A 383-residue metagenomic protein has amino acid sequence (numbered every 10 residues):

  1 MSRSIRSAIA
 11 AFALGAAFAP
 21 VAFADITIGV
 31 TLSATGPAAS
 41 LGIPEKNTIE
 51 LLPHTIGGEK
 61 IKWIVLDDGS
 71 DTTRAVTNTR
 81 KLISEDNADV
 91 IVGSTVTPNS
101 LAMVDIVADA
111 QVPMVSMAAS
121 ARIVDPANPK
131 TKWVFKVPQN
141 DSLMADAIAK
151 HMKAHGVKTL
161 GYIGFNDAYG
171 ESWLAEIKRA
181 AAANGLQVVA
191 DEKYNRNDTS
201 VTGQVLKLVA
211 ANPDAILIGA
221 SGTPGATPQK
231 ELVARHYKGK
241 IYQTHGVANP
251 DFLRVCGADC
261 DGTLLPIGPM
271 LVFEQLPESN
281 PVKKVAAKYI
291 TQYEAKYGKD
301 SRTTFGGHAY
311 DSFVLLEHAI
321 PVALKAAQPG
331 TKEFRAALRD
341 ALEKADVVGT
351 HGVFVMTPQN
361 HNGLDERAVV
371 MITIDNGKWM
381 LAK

Functional and structural regions predicted by a protein language model:
S2-A8, F12-L14, A24-K383: Extracytosolic ligand-binding ectodomains
A17-A19: N-terminal signal peptide c-region/cleavage motif recognized by signal peptidases
